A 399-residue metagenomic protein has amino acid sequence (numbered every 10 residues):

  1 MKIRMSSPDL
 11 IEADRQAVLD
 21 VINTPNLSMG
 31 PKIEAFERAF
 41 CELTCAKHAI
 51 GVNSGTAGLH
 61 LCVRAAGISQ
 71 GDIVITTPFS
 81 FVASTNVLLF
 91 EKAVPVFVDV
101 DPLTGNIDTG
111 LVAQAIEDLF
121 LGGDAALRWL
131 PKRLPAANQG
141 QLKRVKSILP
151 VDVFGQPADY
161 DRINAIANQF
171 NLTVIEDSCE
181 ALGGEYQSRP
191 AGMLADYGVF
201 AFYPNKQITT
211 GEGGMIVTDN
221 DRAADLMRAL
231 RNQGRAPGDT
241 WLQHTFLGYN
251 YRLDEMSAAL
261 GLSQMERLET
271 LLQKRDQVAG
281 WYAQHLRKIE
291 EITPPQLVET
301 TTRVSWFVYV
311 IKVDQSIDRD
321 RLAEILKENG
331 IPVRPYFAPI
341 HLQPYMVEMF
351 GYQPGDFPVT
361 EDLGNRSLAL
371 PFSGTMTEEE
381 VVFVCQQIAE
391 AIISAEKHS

Functional and structural regions predicted by a protein language model:
M1-L27, P31, P371: N-terminal "arm"/small-domain region of PLP-dependent enzymes with the aminotransferase-like
N26-I73, V87-F90, F97-D99, D124-Q139 (+1 more regions): Phosphate-binding glycine-rich loop
I33-R38, A46-A49, D99, G122-K143 (+5 more regions): PLP-dependent aminotransferase class I/II
C62-I116, L149: Conserved PLP-anchoring active-site segment centered on the Schiff-base-forming lysine
E91, Q169-F170, N329: Helix C-cap/helix->beta junction micro-motif
G105-T210, M215-V217, R222: Active-site phosphate-binding strand-loop segment of PLP-dependent enzymes
